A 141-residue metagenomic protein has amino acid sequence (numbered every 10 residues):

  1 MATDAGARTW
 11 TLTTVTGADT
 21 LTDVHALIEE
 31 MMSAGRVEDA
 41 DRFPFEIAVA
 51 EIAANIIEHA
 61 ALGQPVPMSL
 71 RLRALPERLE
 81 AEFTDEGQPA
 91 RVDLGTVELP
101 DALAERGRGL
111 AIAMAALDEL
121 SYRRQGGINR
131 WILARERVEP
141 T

Functional and structural regions predicted by a protein language model:
M1-T11, I57-T141: Conserved beta-strand-loop-beta-strand hairpin that lines the nucleotide-binding pocket of ATP/GTP-utilizing enzymes
T11-D23: STAS-typified acidic loop motif
A18-L21, R42, E46, L110: Short, structured helix-loop boundary elements
L21, H25-I28, A113: Heptad-repeat coiled-coil signal-transmission/dimerization helices
A26-A50, A102-A104: Conserved short strand/loop->alpha-helix "switch" segment adjacent to the catalytic nucleotide/phosphoryl-transfer site
A50, A54, E58: Short alpha-helix lining the ATP-binding pocket of the histidine-kinase-like ATPase
